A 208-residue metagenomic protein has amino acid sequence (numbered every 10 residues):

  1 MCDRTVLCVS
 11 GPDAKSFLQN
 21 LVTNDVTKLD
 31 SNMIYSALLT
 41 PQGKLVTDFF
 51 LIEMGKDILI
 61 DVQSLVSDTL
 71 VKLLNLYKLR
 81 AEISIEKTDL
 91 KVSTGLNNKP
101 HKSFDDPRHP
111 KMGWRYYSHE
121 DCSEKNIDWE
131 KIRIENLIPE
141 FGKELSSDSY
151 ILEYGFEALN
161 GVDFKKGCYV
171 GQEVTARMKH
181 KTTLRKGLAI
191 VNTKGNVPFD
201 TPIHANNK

Functional and structural regions predicted by a protein language model:
M1-K208: Basic, glycine/lysine-rich polyanion-binding surfaces/domains
